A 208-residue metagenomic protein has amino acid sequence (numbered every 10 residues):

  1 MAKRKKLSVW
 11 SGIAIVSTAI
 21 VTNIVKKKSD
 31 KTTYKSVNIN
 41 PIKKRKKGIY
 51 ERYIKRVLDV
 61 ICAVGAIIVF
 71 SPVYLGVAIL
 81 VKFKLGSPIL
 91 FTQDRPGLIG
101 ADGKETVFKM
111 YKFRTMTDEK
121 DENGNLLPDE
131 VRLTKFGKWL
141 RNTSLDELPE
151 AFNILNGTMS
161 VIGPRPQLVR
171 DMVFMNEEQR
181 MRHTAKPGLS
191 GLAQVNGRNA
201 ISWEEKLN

Functional and structural regions predicted by a protein language model:
M1-G12: Membrane-penetrating hydrophobic segments
G12, V16-S36, I42-D118: A hydrophobic, helix-centered structural microdomain
A14-V16, I20-V21, T184-N208: C-terminal terminal-structure detector
K47-R52, Q93, T117-K135, W139 (+3 more regions): Cytosolic-biased juxtamembrane loops and peripheral soluble domains of multi-pass membrane proteins
R52, R56, S71, F108 (+3 more regions): Generic recognition of short, well-ordered alpha-helical interface segments
A78-K82, T115-D118, K138-R141, N153 (+1 more regions): Generic alpha-helical structural context detector
F91, T106-Y111, N123, P187-A193: Change "...and in nucleic-acid phosphodiester-cleaving endonucleases..." to "...and in nucleic-acid processing enzymes
K112, L127-K186: A short, structured surface patch at a secondary-structure boundary
